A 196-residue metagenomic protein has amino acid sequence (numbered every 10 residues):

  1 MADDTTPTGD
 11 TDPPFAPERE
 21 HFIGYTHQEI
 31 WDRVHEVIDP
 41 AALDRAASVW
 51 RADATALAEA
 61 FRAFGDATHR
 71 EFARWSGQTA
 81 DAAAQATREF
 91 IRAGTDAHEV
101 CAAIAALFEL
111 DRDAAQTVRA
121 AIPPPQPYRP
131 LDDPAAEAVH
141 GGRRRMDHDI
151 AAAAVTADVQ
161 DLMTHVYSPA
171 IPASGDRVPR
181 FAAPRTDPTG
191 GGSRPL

Functional and structural regions predicted by a protein language model:
M1-R19, D32-D39, W50-R62: Short charge-dense sequence patches
M1-T26, I104, D111-L196: Intrinsically disordered, low-complexity Pro/Gly/Thr/Ser/Ala-rich repeat tracts
H21, D39-P40, G65, A80 (+2 more regions): Alpha-helical interaction segments
H21-D44, A84, R88: Short, charge-rich amphipathic alpha-helices with coiled-coil/heptad character
R45-R144: Long, amphipathic alpha-helical coiled-coil/dimerization segments that form elongated scaffolds
